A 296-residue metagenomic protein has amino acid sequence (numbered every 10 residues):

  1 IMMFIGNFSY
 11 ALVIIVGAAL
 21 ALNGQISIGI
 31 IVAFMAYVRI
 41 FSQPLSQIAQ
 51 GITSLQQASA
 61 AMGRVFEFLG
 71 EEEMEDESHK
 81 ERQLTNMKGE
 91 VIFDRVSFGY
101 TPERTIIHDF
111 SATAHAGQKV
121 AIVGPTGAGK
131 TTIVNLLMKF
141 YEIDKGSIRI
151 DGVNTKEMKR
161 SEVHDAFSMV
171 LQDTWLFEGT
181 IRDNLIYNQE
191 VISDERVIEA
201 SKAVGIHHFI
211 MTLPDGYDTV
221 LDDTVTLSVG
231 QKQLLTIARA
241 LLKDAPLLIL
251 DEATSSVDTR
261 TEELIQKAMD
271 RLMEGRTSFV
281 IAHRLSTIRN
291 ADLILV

Functional and structural regions predicted by a protein language model:
I1-V32, L55: A hydrophobic transmembrane-helix motif
N7, A33-S42: Small-residue-enriched core segments of transmembrane alpha-helices in multipass membrane transport and channel
I15-A19, G63, E252: Transmembrane alpha-helix boundary and packing residues in multipass membrane permease domains and related
G17, G24, E71-M74, D215: Flexible, glycine-biased helix-capping/connector loops in cytosolic signal-transduction modules
I26, Q43, Q57-A60, G70 (+2 more regions): Short, conserved catalytic or interaction motifs in soluble domains
I40-F68: Cytosolic ends of transmembrane helices, especially the final helix of ABC transmembrane type-1 domains
E67, M74, I186: Conserved E/DxxT/N motif and adjacent residues on the DHp alpha2 helix of HisKA-family sensor histidine kinases
E77-S78, R82-V296: ABC-type nucleotide-binding domain
